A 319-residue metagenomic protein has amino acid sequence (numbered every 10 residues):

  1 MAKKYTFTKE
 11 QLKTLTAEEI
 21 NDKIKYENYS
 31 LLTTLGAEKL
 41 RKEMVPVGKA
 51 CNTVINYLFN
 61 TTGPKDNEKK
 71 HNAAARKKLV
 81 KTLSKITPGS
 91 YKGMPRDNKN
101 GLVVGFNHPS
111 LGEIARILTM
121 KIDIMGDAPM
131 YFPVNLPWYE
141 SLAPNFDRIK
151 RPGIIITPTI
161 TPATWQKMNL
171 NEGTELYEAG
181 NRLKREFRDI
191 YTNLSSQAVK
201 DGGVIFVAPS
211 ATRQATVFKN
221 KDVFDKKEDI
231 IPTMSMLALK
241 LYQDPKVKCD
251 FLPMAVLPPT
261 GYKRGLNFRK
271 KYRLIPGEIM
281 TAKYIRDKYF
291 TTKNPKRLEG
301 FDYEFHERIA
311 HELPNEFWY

Functional and structural regions predicted by a protein language model:
M1-A2, H108: Charge-dense, intrinsically disordered terminal/linker segments
A2-G36: N-terminal low-complexity, Ser/Thr- and acidic-residue-enriched intrinsically disordered segments
Y5-F7, L118, W318: N-terminal targeting/anchoring "stem" of glycan-biosynthesis enzymes
K23, Y57-L58, T82, E304 (+2 more regions): Residues that form generic nucleotide/phosphate-binding pockets
I24-A75: Low-complexity, highly charged intrinsically disordered N-terminal segments that act as targeting/localization
E68, A179-F187, N294-F301: Residue-level preference for long, well-ordered alpha-helices that form the structural scaffold of enzyme catalytic
K77-R286: Soluble catalytic domains of membrane acyltransferases
N267-P276, M280-Y319: Charged, low-complexity C-terminal accessory regions
